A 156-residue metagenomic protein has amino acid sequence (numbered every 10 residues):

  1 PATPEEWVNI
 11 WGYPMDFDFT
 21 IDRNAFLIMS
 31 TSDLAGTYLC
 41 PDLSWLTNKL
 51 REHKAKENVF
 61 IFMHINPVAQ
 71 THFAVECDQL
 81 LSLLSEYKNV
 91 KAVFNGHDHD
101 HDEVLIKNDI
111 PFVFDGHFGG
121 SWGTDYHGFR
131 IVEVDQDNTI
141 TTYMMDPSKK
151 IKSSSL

Functional and structural regions predicted by a protein language model:
P1-H53, N58, E76-A92, D100-I140: Extended active-site neighborhood of metal-dependent phosphoesterases/phosphodiesterases
A35, P67-T71: Short, small-residue-enriched loops and turns at beta-alpha junctions that line or gate enzyme active sites
E52, N66-P67: Polar helix-capping/helix-linker motif
H64, H97-H99: Histidine-centered divalent metal-coordination motifs
H64-N66, D137: Solvent-exposed coil/turn segments that connect beta secondary-structure elements in extracytoplasmic/periplasmic
H72, E86, V134-L156: A short C-terminal boundary segment appended to hydrolase-like catalytic domains
